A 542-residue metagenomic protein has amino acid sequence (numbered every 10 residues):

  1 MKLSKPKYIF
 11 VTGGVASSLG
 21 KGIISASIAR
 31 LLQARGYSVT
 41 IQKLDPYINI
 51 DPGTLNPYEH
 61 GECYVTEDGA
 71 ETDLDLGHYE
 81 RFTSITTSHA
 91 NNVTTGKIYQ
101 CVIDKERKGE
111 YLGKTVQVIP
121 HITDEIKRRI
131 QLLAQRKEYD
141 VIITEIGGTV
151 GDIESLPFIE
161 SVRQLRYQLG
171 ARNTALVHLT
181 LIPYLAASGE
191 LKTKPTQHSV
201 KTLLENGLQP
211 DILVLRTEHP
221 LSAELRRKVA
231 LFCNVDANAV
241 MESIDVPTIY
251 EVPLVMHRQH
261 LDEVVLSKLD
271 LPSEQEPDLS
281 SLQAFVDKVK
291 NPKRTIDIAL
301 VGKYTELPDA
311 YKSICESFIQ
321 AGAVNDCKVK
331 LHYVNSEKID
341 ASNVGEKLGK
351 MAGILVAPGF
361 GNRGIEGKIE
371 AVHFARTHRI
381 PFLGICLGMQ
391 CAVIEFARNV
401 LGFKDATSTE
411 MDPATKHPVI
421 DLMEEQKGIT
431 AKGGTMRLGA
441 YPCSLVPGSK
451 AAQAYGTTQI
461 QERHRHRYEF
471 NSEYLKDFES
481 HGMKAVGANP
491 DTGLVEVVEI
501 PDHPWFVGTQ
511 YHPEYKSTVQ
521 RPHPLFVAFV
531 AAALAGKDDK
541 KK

Functional and structural regions predicted by a protein language model:
M1-K330, E337-G353, F360-G361, K368-F374 (+3 more regions): Flexible phosphate-sensing "switch/lid" loops adjacent to ATP/NTP-binding sites across phosphate-transfer
K5, Q209, D236, R294 (+6 more regions): A generic structural signal for well-ordered coil/turn residues at beta-strand boundaries that shape enzyme active-site
G13, K43, T217, I244 (+12 more regions): Active-site proximal loops enriched in glycine and acidic residues that flank catalytic Cys/His/Asp and coordinate
L19-G22, A26-R30, A34-G36, K347-P442 (+2 more regions): Cysteine-nucleophile active-site neighborhood
E59-E67, V246-Y250, V356, T377-L383 (+3 more regions): Short beta-alpha connecting loops at secondary-structure transitions that line or flank enzyme active sites
E274-P277, L383-G384, F403-T409, I460 (+2 more regions): Acidic/polar loop patches that form or flank catalytic/metal-binding clefts of enzymes that bind anionic ligands
K288-P292, V344-E346, M411, K432-T435 (+2 more regions): Replace "in large, NTP-powered and nucleic-acid-processing enzymes" with "in large, NTP-powered factors and other
L438, P442, V446-K542: C-terminal and late-domain segments of enzyme folds
